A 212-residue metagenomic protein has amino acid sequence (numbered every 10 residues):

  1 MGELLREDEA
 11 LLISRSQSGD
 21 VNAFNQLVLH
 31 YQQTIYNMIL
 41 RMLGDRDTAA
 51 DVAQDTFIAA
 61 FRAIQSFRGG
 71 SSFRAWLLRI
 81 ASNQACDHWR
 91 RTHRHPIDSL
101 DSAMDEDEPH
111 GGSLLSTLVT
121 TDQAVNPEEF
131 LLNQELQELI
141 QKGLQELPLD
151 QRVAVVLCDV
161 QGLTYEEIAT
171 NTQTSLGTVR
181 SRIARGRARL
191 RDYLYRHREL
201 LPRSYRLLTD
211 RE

Functional and structural regions predicted by a protein language model:
M1-E3, Q17-Q26, Y36-D55: Short, charged helix-capping/linker segments at alpha-helix termini
G2-L5, I97-S99, G112-S113, K142 (+3 more regions): C-terminal edge and immediately downstream basic/flexible tail or linker adjoining helix-turn-helix-like DNA-binding
E3, D107-K142: Acidic, proline/glycine-rich intrinsically disordered inter-domain spacer in sigma factors
Q17-S18, R41-G44, F57-S72, R91-H93: Sigma70-family region 2
V28-R46, A63, L144, R196: Amphipathic, Lys/Arg- and hydrophobic-enriched alpha-helical face
D51-I58, S71-N83: Structural recognition of an alpha-helix C-terminal capping motif at a helix-to-coil junction
Q65-G69, R79-L100, E108-H110, R196: Arg/Lys-rich amphipathic alpha helix in sigma70-family domain 2
E138-V153, L157-T178: Helix-turn-helix DNA-binding module
